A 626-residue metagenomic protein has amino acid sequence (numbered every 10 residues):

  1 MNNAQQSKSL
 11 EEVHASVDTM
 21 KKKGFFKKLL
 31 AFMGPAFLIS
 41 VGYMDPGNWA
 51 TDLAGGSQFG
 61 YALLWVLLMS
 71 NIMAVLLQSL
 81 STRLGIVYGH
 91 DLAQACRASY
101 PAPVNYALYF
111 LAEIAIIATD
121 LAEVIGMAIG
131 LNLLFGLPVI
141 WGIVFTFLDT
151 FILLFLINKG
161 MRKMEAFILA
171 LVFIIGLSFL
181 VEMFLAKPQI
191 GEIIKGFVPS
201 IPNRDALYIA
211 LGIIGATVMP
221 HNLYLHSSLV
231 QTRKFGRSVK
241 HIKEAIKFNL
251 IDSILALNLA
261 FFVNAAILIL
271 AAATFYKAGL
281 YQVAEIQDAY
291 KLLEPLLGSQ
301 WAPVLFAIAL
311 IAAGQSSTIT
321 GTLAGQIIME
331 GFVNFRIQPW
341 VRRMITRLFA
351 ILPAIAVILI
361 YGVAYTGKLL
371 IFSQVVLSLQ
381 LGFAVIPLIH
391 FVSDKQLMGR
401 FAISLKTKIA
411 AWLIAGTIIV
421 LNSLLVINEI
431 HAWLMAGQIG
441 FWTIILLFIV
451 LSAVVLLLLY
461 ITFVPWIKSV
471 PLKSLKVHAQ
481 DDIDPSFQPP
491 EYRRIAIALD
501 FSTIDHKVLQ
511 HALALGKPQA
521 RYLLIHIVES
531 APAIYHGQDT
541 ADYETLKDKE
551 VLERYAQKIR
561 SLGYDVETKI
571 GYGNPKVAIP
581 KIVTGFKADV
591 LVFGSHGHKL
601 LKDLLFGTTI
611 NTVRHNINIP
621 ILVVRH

Functional and structural regions predicted by a protein language model:
I39, V66-S99, L108-I114: Juxtamembrane transmembrane-helix boundary signature
V75-V87, V230-K240, N258-D288: Extracellular/periplasmic helix-exit of transmembrane alpha-helices
A102-N105, I140-I143, L255, P303 (+3 more regions): Loop-to-transmembrane helix boundary motifs in multi-pass membrane proteins
T150, L154, V172-V198, L207-L211 (+4 more regions): Hydrophobic alpha-helical segments and their helix-loop junctions in multi-pass secondary transporters
F167, W340-I345, I371-V426, I430: C-terminal membrane-solvent junction of multi-pass transporters and transport-like membrane proteins
L472, V477-I483, R560-L591: Structural beta-alpha unit
F487-D542, E567: Small/aliphatic-rich secondary-structure junction motif
F593-N616: Glycine-rich, Arg-bearing micro-motifs that act as flexible, cationic patches
